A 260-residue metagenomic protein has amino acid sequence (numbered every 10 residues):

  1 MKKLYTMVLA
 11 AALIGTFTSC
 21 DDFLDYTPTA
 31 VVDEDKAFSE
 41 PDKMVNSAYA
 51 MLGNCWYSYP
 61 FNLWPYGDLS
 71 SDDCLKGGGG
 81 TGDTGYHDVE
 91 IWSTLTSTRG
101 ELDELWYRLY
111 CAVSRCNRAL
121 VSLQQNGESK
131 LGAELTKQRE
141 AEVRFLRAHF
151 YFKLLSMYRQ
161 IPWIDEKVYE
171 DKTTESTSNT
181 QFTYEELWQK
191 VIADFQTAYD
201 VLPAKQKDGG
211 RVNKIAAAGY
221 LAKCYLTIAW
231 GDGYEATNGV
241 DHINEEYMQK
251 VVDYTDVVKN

Functional and structural regions predicted by a protein language model:
M1-L4: Positively charged n-region of N-terminal signal peptides that target proteins for export
T6-L13: Sec-dependent N-terminal signal peptides
I14-F17, Y151: Bacterial Sec-type N-terminal signal peptides, specifically the leucine/valine-rich hydrophobic h-region
C20-S70, E245-V251: Membrane-proximal, proline-rich intrinsically disordered regions
M44-N54, G79-Y158, T174-Q189, A193-G209: Conserved, well-structured interaction surfaces
L155-S156, P162, Q206, T227-A236: Short coil/turn linking the two alpha-helices of tandem helical-hairpin repeats
T227-A229, V252, D256-N260: Polar, glycine-rich mid-to-C-terminal structural blocks that act as macromolecule-binding/assembly scaffolds
